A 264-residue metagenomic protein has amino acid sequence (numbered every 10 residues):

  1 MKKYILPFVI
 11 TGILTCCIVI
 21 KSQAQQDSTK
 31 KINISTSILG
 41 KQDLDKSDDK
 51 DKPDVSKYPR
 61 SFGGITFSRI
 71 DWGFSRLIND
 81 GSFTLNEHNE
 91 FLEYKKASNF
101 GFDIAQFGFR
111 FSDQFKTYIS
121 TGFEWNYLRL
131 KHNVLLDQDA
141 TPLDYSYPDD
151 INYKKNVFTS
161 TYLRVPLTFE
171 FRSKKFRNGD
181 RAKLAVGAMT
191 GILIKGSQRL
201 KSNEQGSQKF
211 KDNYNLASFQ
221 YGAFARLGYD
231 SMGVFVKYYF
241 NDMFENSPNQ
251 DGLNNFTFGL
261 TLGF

Functional and structural regions predicted by a protein language model:
M1-K57: Cleavable N-terminal export/targeting peptides
S56-I65, N79, F107-K116, K174-A182: Short loop/turn motifs that connect adjacent beta-strands in outer-membrane beta-barrel proteins
G64-T66, Y94-G101, T159-V165, A217-Y221 (+2 more regions): Residues that define the transmembrane beta-barrel architecture of outer-membrane proteins
T66-I70, F115-T121, L163-V165, A182-A188 (+3 more regions): Transmembrane beta-strands of outer-membrane beta-barrel proteins
F74-D80, F123-R129, F171-S173, A188-G196 (+3 more regions): Transmembrane beta-strands of outer-membrane beta-barrel pores
R76-N99, K211-N215, N246: Surface-exposed strand-loop-strand hairpins of Gram-negative outer-membrane beta-barrel proteins
G81, D212-F264: Predominantly the C-terminal beta-signal and adjacent terminal strand-loop region of outer-membrane beta-barrel
L85-E90, H132-L143, R199-S207: Flexible, surface-exposed loop regions and adjacent strand-edge segments of Gram-negative outer-membrane beta-barrel
